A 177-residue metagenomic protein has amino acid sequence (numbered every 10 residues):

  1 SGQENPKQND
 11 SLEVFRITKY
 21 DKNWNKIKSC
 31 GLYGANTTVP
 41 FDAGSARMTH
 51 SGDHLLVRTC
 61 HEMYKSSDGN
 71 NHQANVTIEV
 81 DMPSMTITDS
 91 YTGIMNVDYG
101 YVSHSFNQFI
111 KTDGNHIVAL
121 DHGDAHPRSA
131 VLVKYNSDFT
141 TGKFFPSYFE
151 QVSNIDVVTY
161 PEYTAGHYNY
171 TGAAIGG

Functional and structural regions predicted by a protein language model:
S1, D53-R58, G114-A119, G177: Entry beta-strands of beta-propeller and related beta-repeat scaffolds
Q3-N9, E62-D68, G123-R128: Short glycine/acidic-enriched loop and turn motifs that connect beta-strands
S11-R16, K26-S51, C60-S66, H72: Asp-box/WD-like beta-propeller blade repeats and closely related beta-sheet repeat scaffolds
L12-W24, N70-T86, A130-D138: Beta-propeller blade signature
I27-G34, I87-M95, T141-T159: Beta-propeller fold detector
G34-S45, N96-S105, V152-A174: Short glycine-/Asp-/Thr-/Trp-enriched loop segments that recur within the blades of beta-propeller repeat domains
M48-H50, F109-T112: Residue-level recognition of a conserved intra-blade site in WD40 beta-propeller repeats
N70, E79, D89-S105: Extended alpha-helical scaffolding regions
